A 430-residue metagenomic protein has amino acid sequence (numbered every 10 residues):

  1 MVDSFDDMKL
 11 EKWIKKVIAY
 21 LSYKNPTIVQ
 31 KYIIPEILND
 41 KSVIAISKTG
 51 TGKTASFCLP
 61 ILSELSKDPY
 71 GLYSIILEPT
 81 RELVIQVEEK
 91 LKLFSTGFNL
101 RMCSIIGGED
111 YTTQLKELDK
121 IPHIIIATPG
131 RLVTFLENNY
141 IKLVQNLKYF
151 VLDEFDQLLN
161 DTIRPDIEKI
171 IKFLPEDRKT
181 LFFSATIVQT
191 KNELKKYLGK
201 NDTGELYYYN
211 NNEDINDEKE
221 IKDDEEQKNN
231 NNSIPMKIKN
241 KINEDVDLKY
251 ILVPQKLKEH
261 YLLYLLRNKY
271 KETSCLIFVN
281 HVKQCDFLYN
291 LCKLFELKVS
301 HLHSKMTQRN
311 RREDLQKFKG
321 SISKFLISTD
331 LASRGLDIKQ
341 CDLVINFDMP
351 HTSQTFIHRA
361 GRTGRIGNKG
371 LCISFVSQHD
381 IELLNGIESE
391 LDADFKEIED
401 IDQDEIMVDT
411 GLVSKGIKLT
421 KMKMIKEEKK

Functional and structural regions predicted by a protein language model:
M1-F5, L10, K16, L174-D177 (+12 more regions): Arginine-glycine-biased low-complexity disordered regions
V2-I46: Conserved pre-motif I regulatory segment
I34-N39, A55-D68, K92: Walker A/P-loop NTP-binding motif
Y70-T134, N146-Y149, K298-H301: Conserved nucleic-acid-binding Ia/Ib motif block in the N-terminal RecA-like helicase ATPase lobe
L115, K298-T329: Conserved helicase ATPase core of P-loop NTP-dependent helicases/translocases
P129, E154, F347: Walker B catalytic acidic pair
L143-V144, Y149-P235: Post-DEXD/H (motif II) to motif III coupling segment of the RecA-like Helicase ATP-binding lobe
D245-N280, F287-L291: Conserved interdomain hinge at the start of the Helicase C-terminal
